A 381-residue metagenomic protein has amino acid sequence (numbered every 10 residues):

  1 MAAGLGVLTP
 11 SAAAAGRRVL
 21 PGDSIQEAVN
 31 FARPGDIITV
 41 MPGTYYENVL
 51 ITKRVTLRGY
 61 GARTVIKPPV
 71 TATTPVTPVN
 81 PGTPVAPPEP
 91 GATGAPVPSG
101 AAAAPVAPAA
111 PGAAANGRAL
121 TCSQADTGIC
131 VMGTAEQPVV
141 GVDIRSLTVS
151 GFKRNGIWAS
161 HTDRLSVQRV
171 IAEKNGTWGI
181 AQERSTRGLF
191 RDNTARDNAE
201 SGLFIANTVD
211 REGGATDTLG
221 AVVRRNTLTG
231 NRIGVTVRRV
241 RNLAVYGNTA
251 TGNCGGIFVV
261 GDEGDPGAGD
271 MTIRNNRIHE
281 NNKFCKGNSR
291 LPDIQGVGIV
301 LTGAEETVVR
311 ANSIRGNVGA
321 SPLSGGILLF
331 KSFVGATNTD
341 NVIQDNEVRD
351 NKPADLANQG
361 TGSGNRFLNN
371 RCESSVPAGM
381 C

Functional and structural regions predicted by a protein language model:
A15-M41: Acidic Gly/Asp/Thr-rich repetitive segments characteristic of extracellular carbohydrate-active and adhesion proteins
L20-D23, R54-K153: Right-handed parallel beta-helix/beta-spiral solenoid domain characteristic of secreted/periplasmic
I25-A32, Y45-K53, L57, K67-P68: Short, T/G/N/S-enriched strand-turn elements that build extracellular solenoid repeat scaffolds
R33, T52-K53, G61, T134 (+19 more regions): Parallel beta-helix/beta-solenoid
Y45-N48, A62, P68-V70, K153-A159 (+9 more regions): Short glycine/acidic-rich loop motifs that flank beta-strands on beta-rich extracellular proteins
L50, A336-C381: Leucine-rich solenoid repeat scaffolds
P111-R224, T229: Right-handed parallel beta-helix
